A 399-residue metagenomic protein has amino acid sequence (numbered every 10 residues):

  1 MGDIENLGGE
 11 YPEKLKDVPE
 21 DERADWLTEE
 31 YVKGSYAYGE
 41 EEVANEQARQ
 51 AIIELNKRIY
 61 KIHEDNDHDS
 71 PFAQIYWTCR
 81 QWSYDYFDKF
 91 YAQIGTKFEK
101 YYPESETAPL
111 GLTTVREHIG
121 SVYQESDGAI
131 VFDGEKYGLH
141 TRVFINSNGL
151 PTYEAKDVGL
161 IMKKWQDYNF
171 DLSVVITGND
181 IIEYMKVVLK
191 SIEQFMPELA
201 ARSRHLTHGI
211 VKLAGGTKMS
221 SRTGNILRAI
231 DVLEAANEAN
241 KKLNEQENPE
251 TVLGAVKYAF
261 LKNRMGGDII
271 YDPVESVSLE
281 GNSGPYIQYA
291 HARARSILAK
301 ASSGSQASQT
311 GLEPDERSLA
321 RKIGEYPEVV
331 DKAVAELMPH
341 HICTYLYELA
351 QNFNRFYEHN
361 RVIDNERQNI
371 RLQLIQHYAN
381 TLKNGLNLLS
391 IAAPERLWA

Functional and structural regions predicted by a protein language model:
M1-A399: Non-catalytic interaction-recognition regions
